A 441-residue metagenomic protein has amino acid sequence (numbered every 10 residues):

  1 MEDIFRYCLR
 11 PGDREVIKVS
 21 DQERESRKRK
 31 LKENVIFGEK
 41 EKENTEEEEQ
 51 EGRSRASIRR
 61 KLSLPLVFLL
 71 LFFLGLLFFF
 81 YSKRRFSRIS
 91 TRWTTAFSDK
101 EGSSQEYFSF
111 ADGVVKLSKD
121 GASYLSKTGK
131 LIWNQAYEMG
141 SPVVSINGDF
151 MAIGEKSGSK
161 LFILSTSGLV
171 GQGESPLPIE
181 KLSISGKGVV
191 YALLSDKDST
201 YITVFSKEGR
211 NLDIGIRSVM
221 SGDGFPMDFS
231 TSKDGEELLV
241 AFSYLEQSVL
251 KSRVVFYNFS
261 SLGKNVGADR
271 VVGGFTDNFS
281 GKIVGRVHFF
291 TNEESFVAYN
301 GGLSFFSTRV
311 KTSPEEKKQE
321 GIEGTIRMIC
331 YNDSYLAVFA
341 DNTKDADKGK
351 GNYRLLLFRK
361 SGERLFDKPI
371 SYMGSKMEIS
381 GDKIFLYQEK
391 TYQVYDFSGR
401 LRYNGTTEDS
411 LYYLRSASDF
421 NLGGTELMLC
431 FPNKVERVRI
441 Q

Functional and structural regions predicted by a protein language model:
M1-N44: N-terminal targeting leaders characterized by basic, low-complexity, disordered sequences that direct proteins
I36-S165, G171: N-terminal "mature head" segments of proteins
R60, P65-L76, G158, S199 (+4 more regions): Terminal alpha-helical anchor/extension segments at protein ends
G75-S98, D120-A136, G158-E174, Y201-V219 (+5 more regions): Surface-exposed loop/turn elements that mediate protein-protein interactions on large endomembrane-trafficking
D99-S109, Y137-D149, L177-G188, S221-S230 (+4 more regions): Repeated scaffold domains used in trafficking and secretory/extracellular systems, primarily beta-propellers
Q105-S118, A122-S123, V144-K156, K160-F162 (+9 more regions): Short beta-strand elements that form the blades of beta-propeller/WD-repeat-like and other beta-sheet-rich scaffold
Y191-A192, I202-S221, D228-S230, L238-V240 (+1 more regions): Intrinsically disordered, low-complexity linker/loop segments enriched in Gly/Pro and charged/polar residues
K233-E236, L262-K264: Secondary-structure boundary elements
